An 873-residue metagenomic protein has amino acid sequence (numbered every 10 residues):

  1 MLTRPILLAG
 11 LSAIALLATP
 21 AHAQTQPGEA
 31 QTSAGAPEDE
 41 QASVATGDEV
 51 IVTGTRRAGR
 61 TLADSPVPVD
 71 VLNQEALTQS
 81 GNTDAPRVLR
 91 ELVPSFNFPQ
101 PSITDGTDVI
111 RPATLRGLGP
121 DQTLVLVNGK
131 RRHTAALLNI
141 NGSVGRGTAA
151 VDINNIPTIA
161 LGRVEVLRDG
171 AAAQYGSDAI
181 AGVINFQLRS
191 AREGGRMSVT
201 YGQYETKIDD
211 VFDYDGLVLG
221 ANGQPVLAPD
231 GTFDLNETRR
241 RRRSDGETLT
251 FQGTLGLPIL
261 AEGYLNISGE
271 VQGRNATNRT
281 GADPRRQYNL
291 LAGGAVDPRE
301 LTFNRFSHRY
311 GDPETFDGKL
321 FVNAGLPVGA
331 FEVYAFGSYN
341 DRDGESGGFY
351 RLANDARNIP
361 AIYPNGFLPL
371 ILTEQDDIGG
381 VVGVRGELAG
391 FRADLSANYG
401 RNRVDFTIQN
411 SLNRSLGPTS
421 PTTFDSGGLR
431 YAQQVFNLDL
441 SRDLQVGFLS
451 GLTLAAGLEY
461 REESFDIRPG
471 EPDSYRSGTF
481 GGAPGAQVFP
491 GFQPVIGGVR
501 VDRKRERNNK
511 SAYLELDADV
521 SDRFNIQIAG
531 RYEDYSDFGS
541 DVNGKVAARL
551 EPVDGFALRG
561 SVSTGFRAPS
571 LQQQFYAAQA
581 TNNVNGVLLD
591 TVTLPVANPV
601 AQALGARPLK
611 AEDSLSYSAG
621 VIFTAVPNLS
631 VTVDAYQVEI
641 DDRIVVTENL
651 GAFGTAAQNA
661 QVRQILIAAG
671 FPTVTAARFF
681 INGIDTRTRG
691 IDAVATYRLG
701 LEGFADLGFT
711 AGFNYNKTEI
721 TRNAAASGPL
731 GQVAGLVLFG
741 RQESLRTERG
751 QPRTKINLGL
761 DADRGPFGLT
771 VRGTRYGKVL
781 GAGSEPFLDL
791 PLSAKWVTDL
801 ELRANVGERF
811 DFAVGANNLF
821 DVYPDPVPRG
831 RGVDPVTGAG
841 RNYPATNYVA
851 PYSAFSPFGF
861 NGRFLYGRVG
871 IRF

Functional and structural regions predicted by a protein language model:
L2-E91, I153-I156, G256-L257, R286 (+2 more regions): N-terminal Sec signal peptide and the immediately downstream disordered periplasmic leader that contains the TonB box
A30, A456, S630, A635-G783 (+1 more regions): Gram-negative outer-membrane beta-barrel transporters
A85-V88, L92, A113, L126 (+5 more regions): N-terminal periplasmic accessory domains that precede and gate Gram-negative outer-membrane beta-barrel machines
L89-A136: Extracytoplasmic beta-strand/coil segments of soluble accessory domains associated with Gram-negative outer-membrane
K130-R168, Y214-V218, N222-P229, R243: Short acidic/polar hinge/loop motifs at secondary-structure boundaries that mediate gating or recognition
A135, I640, K717, G773-G781 (+1 more regions): C-terminal beta-signal and adjacent terminal beta-strands/loops of Gram-negative outer-membrane beta-barrel proteins
E193-R196, D215-Y350, D355-N365, P369-L388 (+1 more regions): Transmembrane beta-barrel wall of Gram-negative outer-membrane proteins
Y363, F367-V381, G386, Y399 (+2 more regions): Outer-membrane beta-barrel transmembrane domain signature of Gram-negative proteins, especially the mid-to-C-terminal
